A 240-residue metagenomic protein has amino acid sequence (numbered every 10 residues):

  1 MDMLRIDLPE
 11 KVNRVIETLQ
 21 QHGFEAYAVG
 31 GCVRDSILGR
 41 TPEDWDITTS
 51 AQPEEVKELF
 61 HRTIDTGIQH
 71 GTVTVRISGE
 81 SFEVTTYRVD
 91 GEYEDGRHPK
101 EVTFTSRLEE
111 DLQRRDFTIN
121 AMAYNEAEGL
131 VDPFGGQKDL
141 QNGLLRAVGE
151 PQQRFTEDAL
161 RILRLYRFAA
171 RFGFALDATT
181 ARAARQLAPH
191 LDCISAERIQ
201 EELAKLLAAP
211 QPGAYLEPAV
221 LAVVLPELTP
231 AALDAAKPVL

Functional and structural regions predicted by a protein language model:
M1-L240: Catalytic cores of the polymerase beta-like nucleotidyltransferase superfamily and closely associated nucleotide
